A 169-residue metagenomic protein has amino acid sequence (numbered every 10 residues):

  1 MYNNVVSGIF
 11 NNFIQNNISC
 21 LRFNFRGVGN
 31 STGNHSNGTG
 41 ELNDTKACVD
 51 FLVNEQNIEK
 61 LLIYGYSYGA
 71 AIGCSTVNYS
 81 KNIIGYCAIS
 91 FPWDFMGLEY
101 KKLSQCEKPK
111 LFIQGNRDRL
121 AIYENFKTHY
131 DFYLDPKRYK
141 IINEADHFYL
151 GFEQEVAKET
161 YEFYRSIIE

Functional and structural regions predicted by a protein language model:
M1-Q56: Serine-hydrolase catalytic machinery in alpha/beta-hydrolase-like enzymes
T32-G33, A145-V156: Catalytic histidine-centered segment of alpha/beta-hydrolase-like enzymes
G65-G73: Gly/Ala-rich beta-loop-alpha elbow adjacent to hydrolase catalytic centers
Y66, C87-M96, G115: Active-site nucleophile loop of the alpha/beta-hydrolase fold
E99-Y100, K108, A121-Y130: Short alpha-helix in the alpha/beta-hydrolase fold that links the catalytic acid
C106-E107, L111-Q114, D118: Short beta-strand/loop motif that positions the catalytic acidic residue of the alpha/beta-hydrolase fold
N116-A121, H147-F148: Acidic catalytic loop of the alpha/beta-hydrolase fold
F132-F148: Catalytic histidine neighborhood in serine/cysteine hydrolases with alpha/beta-hydrolase-type architecture
